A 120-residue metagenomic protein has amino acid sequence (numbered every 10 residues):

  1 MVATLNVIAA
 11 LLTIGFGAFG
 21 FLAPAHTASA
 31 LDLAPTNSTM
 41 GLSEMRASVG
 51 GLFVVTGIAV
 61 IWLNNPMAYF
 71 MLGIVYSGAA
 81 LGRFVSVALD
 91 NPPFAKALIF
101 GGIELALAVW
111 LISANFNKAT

Functional and structural regions predicted by a protein language model:
T4-F21: N-terminal signal-anchor transmembrane alpha helix
A25-L42: Cytosolic, membrane-interface loops and tails of multi-pass inner-membrane proteins
M40-I61, I74: Core segments of alpha-helical transmembrane spans in multipass integral membrane proteins
S43-E44, I99-I112: Small-residue-rich segments of transmembrane alpha-helices in multi-pass membrane proteins, especially helix faces
W62-A68: Transmembrane helix interruption/hinge and helix-loop junction motifs
N64, L81-A97, F116: Membrane-helix boundary connector in multi-pass membrane proteins
M71-R83: Hydrophobic alpha-helical membrane segments
A114-T120: Juxtamembrane boundary at the C-terminal end of a transmembrane helix
